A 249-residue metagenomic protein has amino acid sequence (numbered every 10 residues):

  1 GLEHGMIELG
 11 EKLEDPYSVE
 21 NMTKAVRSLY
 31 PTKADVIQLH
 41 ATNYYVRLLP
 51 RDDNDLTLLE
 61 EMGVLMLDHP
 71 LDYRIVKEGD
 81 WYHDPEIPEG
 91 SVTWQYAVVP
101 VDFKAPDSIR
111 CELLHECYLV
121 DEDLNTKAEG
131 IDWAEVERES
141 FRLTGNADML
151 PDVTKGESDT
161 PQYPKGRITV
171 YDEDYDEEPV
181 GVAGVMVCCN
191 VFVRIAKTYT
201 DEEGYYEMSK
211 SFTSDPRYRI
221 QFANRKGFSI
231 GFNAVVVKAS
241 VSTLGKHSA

Functional and structural regions predicted by a protein language model:
G1-E129: Long, solvent-exposed N-terminal ectodomains/accessory regions that are displayed to the extracellular/lumenal milieu
A41, L48, D159-K165: Contiguous beta-strand segments within globular domains
K127, I131-D159, N233-A249: Extracellular beta-sheet/turn segments enriched in Thr/Pro/Gly and aliphatic residues
D159, Y199-D201, T213: Surface-exposed coil/turn segments at beta-strand junctions on protein surfaces, enriched
Y163-P164, V170-F192: Short, ordered, surface-exposed loop/turn motifs in non-cytosolic proteins
F192-M208: Short, acidic Ser/Thr/Gly-rich low-complexity loop/linker segments typical of extracellular and cell-surface proteins
E207-Y218: Short Pro-Gly-centered beta-turn/loop motif in secreted/extracellular proteins
R219-S240: A short, solvent-exposed loop/turn motif at the edges and junctions of modular extracellular/periplasmic domains
